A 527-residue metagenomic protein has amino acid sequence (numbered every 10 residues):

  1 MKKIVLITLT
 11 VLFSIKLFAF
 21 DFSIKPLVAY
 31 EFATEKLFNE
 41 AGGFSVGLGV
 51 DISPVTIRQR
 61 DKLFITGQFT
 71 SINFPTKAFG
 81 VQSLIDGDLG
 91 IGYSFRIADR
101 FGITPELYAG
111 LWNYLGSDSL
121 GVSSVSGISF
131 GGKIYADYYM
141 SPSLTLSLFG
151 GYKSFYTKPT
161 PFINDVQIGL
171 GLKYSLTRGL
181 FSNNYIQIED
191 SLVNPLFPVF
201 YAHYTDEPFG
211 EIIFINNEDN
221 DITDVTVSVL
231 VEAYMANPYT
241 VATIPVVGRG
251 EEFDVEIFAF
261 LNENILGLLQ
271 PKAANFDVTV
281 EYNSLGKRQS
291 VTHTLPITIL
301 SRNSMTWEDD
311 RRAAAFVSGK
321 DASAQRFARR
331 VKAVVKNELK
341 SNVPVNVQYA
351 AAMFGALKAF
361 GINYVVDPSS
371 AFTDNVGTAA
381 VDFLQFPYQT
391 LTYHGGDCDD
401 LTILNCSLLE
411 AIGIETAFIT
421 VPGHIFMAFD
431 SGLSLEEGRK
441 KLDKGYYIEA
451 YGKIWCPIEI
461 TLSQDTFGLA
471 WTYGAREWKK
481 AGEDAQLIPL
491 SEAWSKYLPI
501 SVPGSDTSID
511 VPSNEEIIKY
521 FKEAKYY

Functional and structural regions predicted by a protein language model:
I4-I15: Sec-dependent N-terminal signal peptides
A19-K77, A109, D165-T177: Short glycine/proline- and aromatic-enriched beta-strand/turn motifs that initiate or cap beta-hairpins
F22, V55-I65, D99-I103, Y138-L148 (+1 more regions): Repeated loop/turn-to-beta-strand initiation elements of outer-membrane beta-barrel proteins
L37-F44, A78-D86, L120-I128, P159-V166 (+1 more regions): Replace "Gram-negative outer membrane beta-barrel proteins" with "bacterial and organellar outer membrane beta-barrel
F38-E40, P75, G132-F181: Predominantly the C-terminal beta-signal and adjacent terminal strand-loop region of outer-membrane beta-barrel
F44-V50, I85-L89, I103, I128-I134 (+1 more regions): Hydrophobic, lipid-facing positions within transmembrane beta-strands of outer-membrane proteins
V50-T56, Y93-F95, F101, A136-Y138 (+3 more regions): Residue-level signature of outer-membrane beta-barrel architecture
G150, I168-L170, F181-Y527: A structural boundary/capping signal
